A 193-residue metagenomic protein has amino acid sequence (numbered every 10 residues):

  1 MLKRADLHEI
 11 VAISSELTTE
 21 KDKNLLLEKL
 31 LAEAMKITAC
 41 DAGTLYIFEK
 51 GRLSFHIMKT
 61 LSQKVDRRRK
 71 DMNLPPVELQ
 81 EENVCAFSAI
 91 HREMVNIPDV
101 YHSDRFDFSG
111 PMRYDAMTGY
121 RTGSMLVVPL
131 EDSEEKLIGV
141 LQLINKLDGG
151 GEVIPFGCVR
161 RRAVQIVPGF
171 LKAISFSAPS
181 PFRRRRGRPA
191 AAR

Functional and structural regions predicted by a protein language model:
M1-K29, K36, H56, F170-R193: Signal-transmission linkers at sensory-effector interfaces
M1-L2, K136-I138, I144-F182: Regulatory loop-to-helix N-cap segments in sensory/regulatory domains that couple ligand/signal detection
T18-K23, F48, C85-R92, N96-I97 (+6 more regions): Catalytic cores of nucleotide-enabled group-transfer and carboxylate-activating enzymes in metabolic and assembly-line
A32, T44-Q80, H102-S103, L141: GAF sensory/regulatory domain recognition with acknowledged cross-activation on helical regulatory dimers
A39-G43: Short N-terminal helix-loop-first-beta-strand/juxtamembrane motif that initiates sensory/input modules
P98-S124, K146-P155: Signal-transducing coupling segments at domain and membrane junctions
G123-D132, G139: A short, aliphatic-rich beta-strand micro-motif
